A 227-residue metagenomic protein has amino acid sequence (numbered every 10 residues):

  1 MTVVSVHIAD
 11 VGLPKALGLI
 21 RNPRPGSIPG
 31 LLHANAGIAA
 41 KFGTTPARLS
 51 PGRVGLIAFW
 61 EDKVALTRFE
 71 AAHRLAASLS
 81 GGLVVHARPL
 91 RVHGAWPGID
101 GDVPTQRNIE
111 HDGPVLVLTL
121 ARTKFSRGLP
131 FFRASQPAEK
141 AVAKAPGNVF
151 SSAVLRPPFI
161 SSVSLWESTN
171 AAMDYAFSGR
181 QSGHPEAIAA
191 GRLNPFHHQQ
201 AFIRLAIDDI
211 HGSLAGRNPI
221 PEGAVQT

Functional and structural regions predicted by a protein language model:
M1-V54, K63-F69, L79-S161, N170-G179 (+1 more regions): Short S/T/G/P-rich N-terminal loop/turn motif that feeds into the first structured element of a domain
H73-R74: Catalytic-core segment of enzymes that process non-peptidic bonds
S182-E186: Compact nucleic-acid interaction/catalytic patches
A190-L193: Short proline/glycine-enriched turn/loop segments at secondary-structure junctions
